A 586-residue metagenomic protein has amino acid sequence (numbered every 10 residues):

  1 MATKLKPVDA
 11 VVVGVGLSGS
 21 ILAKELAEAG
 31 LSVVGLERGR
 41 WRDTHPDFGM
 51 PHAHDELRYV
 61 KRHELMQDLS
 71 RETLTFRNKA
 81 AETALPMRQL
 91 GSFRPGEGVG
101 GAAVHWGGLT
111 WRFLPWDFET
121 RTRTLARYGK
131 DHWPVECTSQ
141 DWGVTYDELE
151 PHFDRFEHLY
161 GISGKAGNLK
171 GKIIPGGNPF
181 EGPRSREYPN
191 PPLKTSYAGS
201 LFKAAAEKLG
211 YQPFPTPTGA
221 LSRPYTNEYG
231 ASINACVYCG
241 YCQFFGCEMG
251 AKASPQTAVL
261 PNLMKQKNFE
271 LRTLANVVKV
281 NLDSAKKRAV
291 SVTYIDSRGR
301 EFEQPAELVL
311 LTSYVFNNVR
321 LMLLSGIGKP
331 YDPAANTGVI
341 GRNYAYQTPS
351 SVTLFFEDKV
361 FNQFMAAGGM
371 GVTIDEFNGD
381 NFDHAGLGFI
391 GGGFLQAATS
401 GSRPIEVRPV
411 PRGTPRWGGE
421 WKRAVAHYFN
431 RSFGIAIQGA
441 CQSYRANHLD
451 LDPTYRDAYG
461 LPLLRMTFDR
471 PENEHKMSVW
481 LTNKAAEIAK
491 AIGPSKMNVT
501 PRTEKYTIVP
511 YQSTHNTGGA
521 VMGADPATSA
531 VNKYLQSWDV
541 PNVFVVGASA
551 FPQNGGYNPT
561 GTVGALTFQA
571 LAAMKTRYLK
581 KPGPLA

Functional and structural regions predicted by a protein language model:
T3-S18: Beta1/beta-strand and adjacent pyrophosphate-binding region of the FAD-binding site in flavoprotein oxidoreductases
D9-V12, V33, V543: Conserved hydrophobic helix-helix packing surfaces used for dimerization/oligomerization
E25-E28, S32-V34, G39-E56, Q266 (+7 more regions): Glycine-rich loop(s) and the adjacent beta-strand/alpha-helix scaffold that form part
R40-L65, G96-G107: Conserved N-terminal glycine-rich FAD pyrophosphate-binding loop of Rossmann-like flavoproteins
T44-D47, S163-G182, S495-Y506, K580-A586: Short, glycine/acidic-rich hinge or "gate" loops at secondary-structure transitions that mediate conformational
Y59-F76, A84-S92, R121-L125, G129-L274 (+1 more regions): Conserved redox-cofactor binding core of oxidoreductases
N78-P95, V99-W106, R112-F113, D117-A126 (+6 more regions): FAD cofactor-binding and catalytic pocket of flavoenzymes
P215-S222, Y238-C242, V278-D283, N430-C441 (+3 more regions): A glycine-rich dinucleotide-binding beta-alpha-beta segment and adjacent secondary-structure elements that constitute
